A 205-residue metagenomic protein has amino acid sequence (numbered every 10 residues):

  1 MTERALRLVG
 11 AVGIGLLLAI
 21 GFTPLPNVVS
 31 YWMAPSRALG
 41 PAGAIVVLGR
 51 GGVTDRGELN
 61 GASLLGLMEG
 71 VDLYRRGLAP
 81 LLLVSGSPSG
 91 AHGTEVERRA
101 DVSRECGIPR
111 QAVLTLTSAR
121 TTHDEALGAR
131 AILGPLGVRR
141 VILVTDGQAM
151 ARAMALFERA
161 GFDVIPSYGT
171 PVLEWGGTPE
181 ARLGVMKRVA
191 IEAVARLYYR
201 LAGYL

Functional and structural regions predicted by a protein language model:
M1-P41: N-terminal membrane-anchoring alpha-helices
L8-A11, G134, E192: General helical structural elements
P26-M186: A structural signal for short, hydrophobic/glycine-enriched beta-strand patches
V28-W32, R182-L205: A transmembrane-helix-recognition feature enriched in membrane-embedded lipid enzymes and envelope glyco-/phospholipid
